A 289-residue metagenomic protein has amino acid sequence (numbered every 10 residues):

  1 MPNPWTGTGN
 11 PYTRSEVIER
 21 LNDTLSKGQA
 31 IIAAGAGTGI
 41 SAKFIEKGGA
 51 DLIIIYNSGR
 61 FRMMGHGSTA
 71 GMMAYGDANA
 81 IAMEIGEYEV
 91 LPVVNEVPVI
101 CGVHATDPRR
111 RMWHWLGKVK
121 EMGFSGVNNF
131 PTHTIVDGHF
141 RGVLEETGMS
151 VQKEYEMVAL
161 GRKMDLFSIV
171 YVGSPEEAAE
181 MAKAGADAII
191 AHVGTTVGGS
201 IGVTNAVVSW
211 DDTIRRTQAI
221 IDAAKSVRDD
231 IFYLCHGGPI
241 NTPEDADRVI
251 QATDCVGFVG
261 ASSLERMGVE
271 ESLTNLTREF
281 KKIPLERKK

Functional and structural regions predicted by a protein language model:
M1-M72, G76, V90, T106-D107 (+2 more regions): N-terminal capping/small domains of soluble enzymes
P2-W5, S41, G48, L52 (+1 more regions): Active-site beta->alpha loop and helix N-cap motifs at the rims of alpha/beta catalytic domains
Y12-L21, G65-C101, V143-G173, N205-Y233 (+2 more regions): Alpha-helix-loop-beta-strand connector modules within alpha/beta enzyme cores
I32-A36, I53-I55, V99-V103, V127-N129 (+4 more regions): Hydrophobic faces of well-ordered beta-strands that scaffold small-molecule active sites in alpha/beta enzyme cores
G37-G39, S58, G102-T106, T132-T134 (+5 more regions): Active-site beta-loop-alpha junctions enriched in small/polar residues
T38-G48, R109-K118, S174-G185, C235-C255: Catalytic cores of alpha/beta
L52-M64, M122-G138, A188-V203, A252-L276: Glycine-rich phosphate-binding active-site loops on the catalytic face of alpha/beta enzymes
N129-E156, P175-V207: Histidine/lysine/aspartate-rich catalytic loop segments that bind and position anionic ligands
